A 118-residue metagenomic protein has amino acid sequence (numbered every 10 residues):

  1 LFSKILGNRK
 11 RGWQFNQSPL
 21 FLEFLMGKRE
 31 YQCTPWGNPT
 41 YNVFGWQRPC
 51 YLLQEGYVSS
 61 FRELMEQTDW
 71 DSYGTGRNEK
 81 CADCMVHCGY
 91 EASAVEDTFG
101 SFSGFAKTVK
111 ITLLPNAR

Functional and structural regions predicted by a protein language model:
F2-V109: Accessory C-terminal segments flanking Radical SAM cores
L114-R118: Long, charge-rich boundary regions
